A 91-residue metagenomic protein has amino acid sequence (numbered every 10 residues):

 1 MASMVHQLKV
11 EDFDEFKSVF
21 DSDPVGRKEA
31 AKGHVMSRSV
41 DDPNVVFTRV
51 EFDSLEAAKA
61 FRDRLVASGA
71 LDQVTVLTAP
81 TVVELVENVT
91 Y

Functional and structural regions predicted by a protein language model:
M1-Y91: Short S/T/G/P-rich N-terminal loop/turn motif that feeds into the first structured element of a domain
